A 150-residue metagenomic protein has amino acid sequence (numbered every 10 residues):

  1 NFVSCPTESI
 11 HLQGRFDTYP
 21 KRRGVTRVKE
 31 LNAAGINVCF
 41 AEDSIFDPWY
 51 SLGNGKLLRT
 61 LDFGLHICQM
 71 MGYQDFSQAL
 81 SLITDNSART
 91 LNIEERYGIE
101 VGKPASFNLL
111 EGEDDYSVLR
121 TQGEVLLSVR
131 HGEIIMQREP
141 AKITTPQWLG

Functional and structural regions predicted by a protein language model:
N1: Aromatic-lined glycan-binding groove of carbohydrate-active enzymes
C5-G14, R22-L110: His/Asp/Glu-enriched, well-ordered alpha-helical/loop segment that forms or immediately abuts the divalent-metal
R15-P20, L119: Short, surface-exposed loop/helix-turn segments at secondary-structure junctions that function as lids/hinges flanking
S77-G150: Active-site microenvironment of metallo-dependent hydrolases
